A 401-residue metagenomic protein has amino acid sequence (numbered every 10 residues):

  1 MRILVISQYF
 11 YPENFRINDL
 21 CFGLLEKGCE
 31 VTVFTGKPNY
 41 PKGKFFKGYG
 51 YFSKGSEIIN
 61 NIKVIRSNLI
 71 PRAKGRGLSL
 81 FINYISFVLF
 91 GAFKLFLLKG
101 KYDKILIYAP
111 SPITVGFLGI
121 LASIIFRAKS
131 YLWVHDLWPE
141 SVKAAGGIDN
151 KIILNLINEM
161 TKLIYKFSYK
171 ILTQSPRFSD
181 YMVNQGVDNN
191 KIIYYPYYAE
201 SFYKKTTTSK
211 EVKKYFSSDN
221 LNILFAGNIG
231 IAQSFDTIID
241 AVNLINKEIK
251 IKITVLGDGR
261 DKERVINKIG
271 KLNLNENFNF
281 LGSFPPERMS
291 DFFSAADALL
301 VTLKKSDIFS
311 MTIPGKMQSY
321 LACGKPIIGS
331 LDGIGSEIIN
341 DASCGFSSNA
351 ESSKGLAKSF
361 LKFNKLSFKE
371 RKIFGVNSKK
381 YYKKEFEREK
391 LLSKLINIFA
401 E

Functional and structural regions predicted by a protein language model:
M1-E57, V242: N-terminal subdomain of nucleotide-sugar transferases
T35, K151-T207, F278-L281: Donor nucleotide-sugar binding/catalytic pocket of nucleotide-sugar-dependent glycosyltransferases
T114, F126-Y131, E140-L163: Nucleotide-sugar donor phosphate/pyrophosphate-binding loop at the beta->alpha transition of glycosyltransferases
Y169, F293-S310, K325: Acidic donor-binding loop of glycosyltransferase active sites
K210, E351, G355, F368-F399: A charged, aromatic-enriched C-terminal amphipathic alpha-helix characteristic of glycosyltransferases across folds
Y215-Q233, I238-V242, T254: Conserved donor-binding/catalytic core segment of Leloir-type glycosyltransferases
N220, T254-L256, E263-S290: Nucleotide-activated donor-binding/catalytic signature segment of Leloir-type glycosyltransferases, i.e., the conserved
S336-K362: Change "using UDP/GDP/dTDP sugars" to "using nucleotide sugars
